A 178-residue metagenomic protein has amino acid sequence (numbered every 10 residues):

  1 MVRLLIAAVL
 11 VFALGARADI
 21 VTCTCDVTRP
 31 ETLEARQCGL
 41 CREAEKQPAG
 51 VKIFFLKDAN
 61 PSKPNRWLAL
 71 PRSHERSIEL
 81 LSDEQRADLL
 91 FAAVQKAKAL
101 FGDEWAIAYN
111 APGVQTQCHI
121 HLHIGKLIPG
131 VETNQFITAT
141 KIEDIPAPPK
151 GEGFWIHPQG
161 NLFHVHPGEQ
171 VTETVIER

Functional and structural regions predicted by a protein language model:
M1, L14, F101-G102: Short, flexible coil/linker elements and helix-boundary hinge sites characteristic of intrinsically disordered
M1-A7: Sec-dependent signal peptide recognition, specifically the positively charged N-region followed immediately by
A7-A18: Hydrophobic h-region of N-terminal signal peptides that target proteins for export in Gram-negative bacteria
A18-R178: HIT superfamily nucleotide-processing domains
